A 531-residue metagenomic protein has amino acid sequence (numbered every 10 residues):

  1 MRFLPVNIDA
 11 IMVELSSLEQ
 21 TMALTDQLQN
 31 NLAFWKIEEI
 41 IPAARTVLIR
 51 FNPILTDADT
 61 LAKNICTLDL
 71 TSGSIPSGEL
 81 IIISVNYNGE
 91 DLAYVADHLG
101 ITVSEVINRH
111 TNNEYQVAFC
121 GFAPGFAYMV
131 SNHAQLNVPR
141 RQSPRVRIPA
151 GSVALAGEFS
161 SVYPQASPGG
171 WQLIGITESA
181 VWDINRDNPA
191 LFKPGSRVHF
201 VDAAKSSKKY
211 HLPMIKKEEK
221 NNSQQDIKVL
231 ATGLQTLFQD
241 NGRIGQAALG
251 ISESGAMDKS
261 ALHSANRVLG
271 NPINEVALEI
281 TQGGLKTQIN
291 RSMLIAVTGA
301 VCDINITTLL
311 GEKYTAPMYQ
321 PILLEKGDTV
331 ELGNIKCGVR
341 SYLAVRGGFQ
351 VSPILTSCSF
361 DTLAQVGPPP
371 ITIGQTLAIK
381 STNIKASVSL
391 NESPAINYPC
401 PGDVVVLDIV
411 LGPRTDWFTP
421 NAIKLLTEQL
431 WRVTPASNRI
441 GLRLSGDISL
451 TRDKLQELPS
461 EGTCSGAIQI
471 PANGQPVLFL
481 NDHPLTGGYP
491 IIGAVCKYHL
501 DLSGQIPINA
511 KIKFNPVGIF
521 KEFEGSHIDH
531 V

Functional and structural regions predicted by a protein language model:
M1-V531: Conserved "landmark" site that anchors the functional core of diverse proteins
